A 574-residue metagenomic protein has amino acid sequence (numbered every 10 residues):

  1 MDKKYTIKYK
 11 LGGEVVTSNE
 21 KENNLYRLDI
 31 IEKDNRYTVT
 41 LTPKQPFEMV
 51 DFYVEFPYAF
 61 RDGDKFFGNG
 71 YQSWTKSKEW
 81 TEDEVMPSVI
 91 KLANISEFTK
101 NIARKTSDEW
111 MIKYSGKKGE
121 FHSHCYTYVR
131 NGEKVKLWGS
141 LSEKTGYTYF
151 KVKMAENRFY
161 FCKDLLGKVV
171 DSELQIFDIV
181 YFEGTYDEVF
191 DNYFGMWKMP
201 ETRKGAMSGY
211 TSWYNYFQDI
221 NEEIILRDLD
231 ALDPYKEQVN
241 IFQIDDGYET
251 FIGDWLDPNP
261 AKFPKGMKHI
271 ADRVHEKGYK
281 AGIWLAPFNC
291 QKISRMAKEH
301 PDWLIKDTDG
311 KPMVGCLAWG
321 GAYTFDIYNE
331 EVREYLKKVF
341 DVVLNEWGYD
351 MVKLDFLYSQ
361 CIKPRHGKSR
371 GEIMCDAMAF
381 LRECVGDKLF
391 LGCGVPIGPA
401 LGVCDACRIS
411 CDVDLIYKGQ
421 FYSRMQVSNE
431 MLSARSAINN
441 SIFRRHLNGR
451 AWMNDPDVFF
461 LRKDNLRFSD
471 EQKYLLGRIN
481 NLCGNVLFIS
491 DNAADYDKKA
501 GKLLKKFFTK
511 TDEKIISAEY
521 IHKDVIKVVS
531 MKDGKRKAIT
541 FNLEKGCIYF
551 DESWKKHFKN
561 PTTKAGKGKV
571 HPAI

Functional and structural regions predicted by a protein language model:
M1-N240: Carbohydrate-recognition beta-sandwich/jelly-roll modules in extracellular/periplasmic carbohydrate-active proteins
N35, L476, N480-F488, E519-I574: Carbohydrate-binding surface patches
A206-D341, N345-P364: Aromatic-lined carbohydrate-binding/catalytic grooves of carbohydrate-active enzymes
Y216-I220, E249-G253, N289-I293, S359-K363 (+7 more regions): Flexible loop/turn segments at secondary-structure boundaries
M267-V274, R370-K388: Alpha-helix-loop-beta-strand connector modules within alpha/beta enzyme cores
K298-E334, A379-D495: Glycan-recognition surfaces
P364-I373, D405: Short glycine/threonine-rich loop-to-helix capping motif typified by GTGT followed within a few residues by an Asp-Pro
G477-Y520: Aromatic- and carboxylate-lined catalytic core of secreted/periplasmic carbohydrate-active enzymes
